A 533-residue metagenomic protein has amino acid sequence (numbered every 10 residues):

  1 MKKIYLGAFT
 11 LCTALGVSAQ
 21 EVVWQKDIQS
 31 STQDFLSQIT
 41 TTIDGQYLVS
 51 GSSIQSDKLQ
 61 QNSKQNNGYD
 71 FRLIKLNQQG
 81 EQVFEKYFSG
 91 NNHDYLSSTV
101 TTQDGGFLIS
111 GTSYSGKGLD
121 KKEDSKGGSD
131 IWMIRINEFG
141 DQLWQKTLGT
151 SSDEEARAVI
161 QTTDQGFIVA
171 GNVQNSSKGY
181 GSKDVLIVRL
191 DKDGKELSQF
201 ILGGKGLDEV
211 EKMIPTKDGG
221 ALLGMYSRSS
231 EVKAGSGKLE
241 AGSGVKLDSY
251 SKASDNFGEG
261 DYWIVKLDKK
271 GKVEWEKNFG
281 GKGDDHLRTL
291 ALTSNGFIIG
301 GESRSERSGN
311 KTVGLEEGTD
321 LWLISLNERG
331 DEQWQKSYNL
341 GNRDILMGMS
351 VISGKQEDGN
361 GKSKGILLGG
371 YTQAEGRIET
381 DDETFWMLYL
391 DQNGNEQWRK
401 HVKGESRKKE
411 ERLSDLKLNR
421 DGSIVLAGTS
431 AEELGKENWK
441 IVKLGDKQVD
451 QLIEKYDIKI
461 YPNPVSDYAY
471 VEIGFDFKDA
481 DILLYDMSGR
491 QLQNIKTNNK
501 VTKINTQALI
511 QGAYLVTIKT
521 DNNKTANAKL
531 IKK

Functional and structural regions predicted by a protein language model:
M1-W24, D358: Bacterial Sec-dependent N-terminal signal peptides
I4-T10, L15, I109, S230 (+4 more regions): Generic signature of intrinsically disordered, low-complexity, basic-rich segments and short cationic peptides
A8, K355-Q356, A469, N522: N-terminal regions of proteins, emphasizing targeting and processing segments when present
F9, L15, G171, G235 (+5 more regions): Intrinsic disorder/low-complexity segments
S18-K459, P464: A sequence-level/structural motif corresponding to short, flexible coil/turn segments enriched in small polar residues
N77, K455-Y461, V465-K533: C-terminal outer-membrane/trafficking sorting elements
